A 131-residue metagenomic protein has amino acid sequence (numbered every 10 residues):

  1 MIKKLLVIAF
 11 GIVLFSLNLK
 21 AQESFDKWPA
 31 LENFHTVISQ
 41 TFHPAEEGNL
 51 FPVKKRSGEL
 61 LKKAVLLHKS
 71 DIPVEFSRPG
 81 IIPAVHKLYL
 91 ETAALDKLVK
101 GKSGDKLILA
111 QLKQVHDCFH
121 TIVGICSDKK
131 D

Functional and structural regions predicted by a protein language model:
M1-S24: Bacterial Sec-dependent N-terminal signal peptides
A9, A21, A30, A45 (+4 more regions): A sequence-composition feature that detects small, non-aromatic residues
A21-G58, D128-D131: Immediate post-signal-peptide N-terminus of mature secreted/exported proteins
E32, S39, K54, G58-L61 (+3 more regions): Generic structural signal for well-ordered, non-transmembrane alpha-helical segments in soluble/cytosolic regions
H35-P44, L67-I72, D96-L98: Acidic/histidine-rich, surface-exposed loop or edge segments in extracytoplasmic proteins
A64-I82, G101: Short, solvent-exposed, charged loop/turn and helix-capping segments that join or cap alpha-helices on peripheral
I81-D131: Surface-exposed, polar helix/loop patches in the mature regions of secreted/periplasmic/lumenal proteins that form
